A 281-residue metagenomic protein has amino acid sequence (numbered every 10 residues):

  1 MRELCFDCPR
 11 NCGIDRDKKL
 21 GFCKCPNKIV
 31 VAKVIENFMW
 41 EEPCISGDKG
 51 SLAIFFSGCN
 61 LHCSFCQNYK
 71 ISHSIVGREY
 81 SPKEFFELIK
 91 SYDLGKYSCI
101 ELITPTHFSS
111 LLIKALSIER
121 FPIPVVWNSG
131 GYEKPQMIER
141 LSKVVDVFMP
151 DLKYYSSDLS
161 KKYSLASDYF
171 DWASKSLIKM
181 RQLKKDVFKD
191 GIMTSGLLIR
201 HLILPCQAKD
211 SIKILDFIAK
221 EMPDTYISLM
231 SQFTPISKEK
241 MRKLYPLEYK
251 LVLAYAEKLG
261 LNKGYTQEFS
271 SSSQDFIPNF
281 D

Functional and structural regions predicted by a protein language model:
M1-L20, K185-D281: Auxiliary Fe-S-binding modules of radical SAM enzymes
M1-N60, S64, N68-H73: N-terminal [4Fe-4S]-dependent radical SAM core
E36-E41, E84-F85, S129: Short acidic (Asp/Glu) patches
Y69-Y80, Y97-E101: Glycine-rich phosphate-binding "P-loop"
K70-V76, K162-S167, E239-L244: Short glycine-enriched, charge-decorated loop/helix-capping segments at active-site entrances that position
R78-P82, G130-G131: A conditional alpha-helix N-cap/helix-loop micro-motif detector
S81, H107, S270-S272: Positions that flank functional sites
F86-E239: Conserved AdoMet/S-adenosylmethionine-binding subsite of the radical SAM
